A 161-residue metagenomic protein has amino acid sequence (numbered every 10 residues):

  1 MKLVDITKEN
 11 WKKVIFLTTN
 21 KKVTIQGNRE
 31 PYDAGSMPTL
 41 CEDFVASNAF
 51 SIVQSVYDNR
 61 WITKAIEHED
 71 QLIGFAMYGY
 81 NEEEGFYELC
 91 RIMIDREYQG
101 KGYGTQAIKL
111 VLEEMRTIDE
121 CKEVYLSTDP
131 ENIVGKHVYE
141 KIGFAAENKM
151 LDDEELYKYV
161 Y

Functional and structural regions predicted by a protein language model:
M1-C90, D95-E97, E114, N148-D152: Acetyl-CoA-dependent GNAT
L3, G100, T128: Conserved SAM-binding loop
I94, G100-E113, H137-K141: Conserved acetyl-CoA-binding loop-helix of GNAT-fold acetyltransferases
M115-S127: Conserved GNAT acetyl-CoA-binding A-motif
L126-K136, D152-E155: Conserved beta-strand-loop-alpha-helix junction that forms the acyl-donor binding cleft
E140-K149: Conserved acetyl-CoA-binding loop of GNAT-fold acetyltransferases
L156-Y161: Terminal substrate-recognition subdomain of acyl/acetyltransferases
